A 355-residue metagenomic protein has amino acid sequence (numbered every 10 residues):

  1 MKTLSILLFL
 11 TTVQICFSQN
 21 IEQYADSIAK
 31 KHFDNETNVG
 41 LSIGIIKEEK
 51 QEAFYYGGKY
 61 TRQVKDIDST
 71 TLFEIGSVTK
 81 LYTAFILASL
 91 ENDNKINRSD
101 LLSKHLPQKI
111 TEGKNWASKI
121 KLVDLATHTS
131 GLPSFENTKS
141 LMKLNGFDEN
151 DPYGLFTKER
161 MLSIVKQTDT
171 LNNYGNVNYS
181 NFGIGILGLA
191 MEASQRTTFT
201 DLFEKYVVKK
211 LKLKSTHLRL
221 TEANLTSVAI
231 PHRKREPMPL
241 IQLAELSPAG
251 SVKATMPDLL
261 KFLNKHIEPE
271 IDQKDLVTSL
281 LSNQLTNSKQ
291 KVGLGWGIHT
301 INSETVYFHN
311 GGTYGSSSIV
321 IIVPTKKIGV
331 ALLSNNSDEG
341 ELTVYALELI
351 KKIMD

Functional and structural regions predicted by a protein language model:
M1-I21: Bacterial Sec-dependent N-terminal signal peptides
Q19-G57, E192-K205, K209, P237-D355: Catalytic loop of the DD-peptidase/beta-lactamase superfamily, centered on the K-T-G motif and neighboring
I43-K50, E74-N97, L101-H105, L125 (+5 more regions): Alpha-helical scaffold elements that line and support the substrate/ligand-binding pocket of soluble hydrolases
G44, N137-M142, N176-Y179, R219-T221 (+2 more regions): Short coil/turn segments at secondary-structure boundaries
E52-F54, K109-K119, T127, G131-T138 (+2 more regions): Secretory-pathway/luminal and periplasmic proteins that interact with or process carbohydrate-rich
K59-S180, T197, L240-I241: Active-site-proximal loop and beta-strand segments within enzyme catalytic domains
K121, F182-G183, S215-L218, N224-V228: Mid-domain, small-residue-enriched loop/turn segments at the edges of structured enzyme/sensor domains
